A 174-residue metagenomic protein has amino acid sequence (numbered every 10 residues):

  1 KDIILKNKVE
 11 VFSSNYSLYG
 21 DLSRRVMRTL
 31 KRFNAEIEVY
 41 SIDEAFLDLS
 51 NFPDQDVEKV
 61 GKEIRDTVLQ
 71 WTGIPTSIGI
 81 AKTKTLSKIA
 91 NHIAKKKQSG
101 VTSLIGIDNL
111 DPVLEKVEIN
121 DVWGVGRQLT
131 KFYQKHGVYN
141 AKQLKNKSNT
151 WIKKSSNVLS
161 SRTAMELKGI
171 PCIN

Functional and structural regions predicted by a protein language model:
K1-M165: Gly/Gly-Pro- and Ser/Thr-rich, intrinsically disordered tail segments characteristic of DNA damage-repair and tolerance
E166-N174: Long, charged amphipathic helices and adjacent flexible linkers at domain junctions
